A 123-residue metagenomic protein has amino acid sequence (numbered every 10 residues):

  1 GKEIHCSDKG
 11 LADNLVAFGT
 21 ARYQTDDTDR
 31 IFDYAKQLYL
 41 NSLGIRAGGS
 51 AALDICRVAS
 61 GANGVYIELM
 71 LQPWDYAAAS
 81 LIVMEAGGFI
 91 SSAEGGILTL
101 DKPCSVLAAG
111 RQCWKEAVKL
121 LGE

Functional and structural regions predicted by a protein language model:
I4-E123: An extended, acidic
